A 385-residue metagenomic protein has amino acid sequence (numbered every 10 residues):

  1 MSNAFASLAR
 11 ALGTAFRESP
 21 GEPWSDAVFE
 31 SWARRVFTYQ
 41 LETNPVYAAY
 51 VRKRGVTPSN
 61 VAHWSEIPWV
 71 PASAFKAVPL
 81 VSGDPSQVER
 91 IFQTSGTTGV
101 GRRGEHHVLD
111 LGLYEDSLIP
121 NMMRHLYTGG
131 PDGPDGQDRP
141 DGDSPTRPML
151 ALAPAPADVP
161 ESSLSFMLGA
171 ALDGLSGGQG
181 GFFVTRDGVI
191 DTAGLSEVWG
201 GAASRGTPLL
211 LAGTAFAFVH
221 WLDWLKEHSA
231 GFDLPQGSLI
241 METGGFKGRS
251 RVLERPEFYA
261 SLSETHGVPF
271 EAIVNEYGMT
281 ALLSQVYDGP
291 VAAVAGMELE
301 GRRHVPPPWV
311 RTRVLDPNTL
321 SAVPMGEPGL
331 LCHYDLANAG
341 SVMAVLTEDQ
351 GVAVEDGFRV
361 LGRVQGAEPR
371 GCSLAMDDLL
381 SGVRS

Functional and structural regions predicted by a protein language model:
M1-E18, A49-P58, P120, R124-P131 (+2 more regions): Domain-scale activation on soluble regions of proteins
S2-A15, A27-T38, D135-D138, T146-P148 (+2 more regions): Active-site glycine/GP-rich loop and adjacent strand/helix microenvironment that borders small-molecule binding pockets
P23, A27, E42, V46-Q93 (+2 more regions): Active-site diphosphate/adenylate-binding microenvironment
V56, V100, T128, V268-P269 (+1 more regions): Short, well-ordered coil loops that connect the C-terminus of an alpha-helix to the N-terminus of a beta-strand
Q93-T98, Q285-D288: Hydrophobic alpha-helical segments that mediate membrane insertion or helix-helix packing
S95-V159: Conserved adenylate-forming
